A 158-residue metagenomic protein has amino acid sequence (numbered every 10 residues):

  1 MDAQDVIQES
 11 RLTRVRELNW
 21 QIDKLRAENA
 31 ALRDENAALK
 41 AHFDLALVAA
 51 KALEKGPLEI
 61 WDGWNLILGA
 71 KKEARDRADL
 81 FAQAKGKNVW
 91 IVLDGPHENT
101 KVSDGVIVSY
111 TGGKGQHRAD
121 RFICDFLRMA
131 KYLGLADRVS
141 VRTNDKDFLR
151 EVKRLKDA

Functional and structural regions predicted by a protein language model:
M1-V6: Short, positively charged
I7, R11-R14, Q21, E28 (+3 more regions): Heptad-repeat coiled-coil/leucine-zipper oligomerization helices
A52-P57: A short, charged/proline- and glycine-enriched loop that marks the coil->beta-strand transition at the N-terminal
L58-I60, S140: Conserved beta-strand elements of the Class I
I60-N65, D94-P96: Short loop/turn segments at strand-loop or loop-helix junctions that form parts of catalytic or ligand-binding pockets
G63-E73: Short acidic, Gly/Ser-rich segments with clustered Asp/Glu that frequently serve as metal-coordination loops in enzyme
K72-Q83: Histidine-anchored nucleotide/phosphate-binding helix
K87-A158: Nuclease catalytic cores that cleave nucleic-acid phosphodiester bonds, predominantly acidic two-metal-ion
